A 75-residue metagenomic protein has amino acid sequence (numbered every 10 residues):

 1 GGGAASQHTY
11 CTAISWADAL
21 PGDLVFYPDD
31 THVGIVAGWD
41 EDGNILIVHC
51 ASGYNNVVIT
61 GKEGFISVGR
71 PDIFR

Functional and structural regions predicted by a protein language model:
G1: Conserved RecA-like helicase motor-core motifs
A4-I14, D29-R75: Aromatic- and glycine-rich peptidoglycan recognition patches
W16-L20: Short, well-ordered loop/turn sites that connect or cap secondary structure elements
G22-V25: Generic structural signal for buried aliphatic residues
